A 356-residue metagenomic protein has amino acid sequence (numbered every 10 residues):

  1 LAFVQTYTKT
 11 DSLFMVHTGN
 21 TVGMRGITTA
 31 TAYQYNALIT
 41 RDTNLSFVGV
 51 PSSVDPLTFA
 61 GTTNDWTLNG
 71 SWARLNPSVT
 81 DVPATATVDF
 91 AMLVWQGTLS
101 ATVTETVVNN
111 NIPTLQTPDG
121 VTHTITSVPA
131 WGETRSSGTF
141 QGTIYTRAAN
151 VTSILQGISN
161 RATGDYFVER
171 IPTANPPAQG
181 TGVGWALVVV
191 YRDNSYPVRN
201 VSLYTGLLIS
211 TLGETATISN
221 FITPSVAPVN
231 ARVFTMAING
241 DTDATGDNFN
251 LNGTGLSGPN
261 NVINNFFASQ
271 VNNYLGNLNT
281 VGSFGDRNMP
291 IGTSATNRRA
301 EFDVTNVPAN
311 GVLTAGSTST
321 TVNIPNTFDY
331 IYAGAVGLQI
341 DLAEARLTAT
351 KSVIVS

Functional and structural regions predicted by a protein language model:
L1-E344: Disulfide-rich extracellular domains of secreted proteins
D341-S356: Exported/extracytosolic protein signature
